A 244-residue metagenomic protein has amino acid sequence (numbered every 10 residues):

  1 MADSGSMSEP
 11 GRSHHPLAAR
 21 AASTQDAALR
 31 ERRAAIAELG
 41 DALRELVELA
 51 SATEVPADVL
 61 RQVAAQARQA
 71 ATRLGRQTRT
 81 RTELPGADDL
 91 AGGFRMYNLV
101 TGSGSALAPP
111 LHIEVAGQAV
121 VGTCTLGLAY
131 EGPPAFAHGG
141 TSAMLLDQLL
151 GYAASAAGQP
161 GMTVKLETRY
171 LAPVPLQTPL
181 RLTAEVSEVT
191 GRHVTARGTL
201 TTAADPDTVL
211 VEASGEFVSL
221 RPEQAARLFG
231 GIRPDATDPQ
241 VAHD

Functional and structural regions predicted by a protein language model:
A2-R81, A87, P175-L176, S187-D244: HotDog/MaoC-like acyl-thioester-processing domains
G5, E9, S23-R30, L149-R181: Hydrophobic beta-strand-centered segment that forms part of the acyl-chain substrate-binding groove
L60-E131: Long amphipathic N-terminal alpha/beta scaffold segment
A119, A137-P160: Active-site helix/loop of acyl-thioester processing domains in fatty-acid/polyketide metabolism, spanning hotdog-fold
E131-G132, R169: A structural connector/turn signal
G140-A143, D147, V164, P173 (+1 more regions): Short, hydrophobic/π-rich interface segment
